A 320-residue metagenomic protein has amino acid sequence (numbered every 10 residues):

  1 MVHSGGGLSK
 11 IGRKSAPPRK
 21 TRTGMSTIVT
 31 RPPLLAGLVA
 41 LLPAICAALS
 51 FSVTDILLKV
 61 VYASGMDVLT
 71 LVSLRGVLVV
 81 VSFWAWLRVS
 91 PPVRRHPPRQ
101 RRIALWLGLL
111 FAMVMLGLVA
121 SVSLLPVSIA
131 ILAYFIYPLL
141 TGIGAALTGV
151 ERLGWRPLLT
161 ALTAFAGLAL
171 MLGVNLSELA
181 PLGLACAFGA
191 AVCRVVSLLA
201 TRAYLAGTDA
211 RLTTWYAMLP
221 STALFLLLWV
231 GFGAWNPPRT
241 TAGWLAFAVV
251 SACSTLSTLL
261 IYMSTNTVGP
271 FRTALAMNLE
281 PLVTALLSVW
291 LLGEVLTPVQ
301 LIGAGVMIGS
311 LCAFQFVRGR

Functional and structural regions predicted by a protein language model:
V2, S26-I28, P33, L42 (+4 more regions): C-terminal-most transmembrane helix of multi-pass membrane proteins
H3-G5, K10-K14, R19-L74, L109 (+5 more regions): Glycine-/small-residue-enriched transmembrane alpha-helix faces in small-molecule transporters and effluxers
A44, A48, L57-K59, L69 (+6 more regions): Transmembrane alpha-helical segments that form core, pore/gating elements of small-molecule transporters/exporters
S50, D55, W84-A130, Y134 (+2 more regions): Specific transmembrane alpha-helical segments of multi-pass solute transporters/efflux pumps, especially DMT/EamA
V61, L71, R75, S121 (+8 more regions): Hydrophobic/aromatic residues within transmembrane alpha-helices of multi-pass small-molecule transporters
T70-L78, F111, V119-V150, A190-A191 (+1 more regions): Specific alpha-helical transmembrane segments that line the substrate/conduction pathway and gating interfaces
L74, A130-I136, A200-A223, S254-W290: Helix-helix packing/entry segments at the starts of transmembrane helices
F83-W84, F111, G144, L153-G173 (+4 more regions): Hydrophobic transmembrane alpha-helices of multi-pass small-molecule transport proteins
